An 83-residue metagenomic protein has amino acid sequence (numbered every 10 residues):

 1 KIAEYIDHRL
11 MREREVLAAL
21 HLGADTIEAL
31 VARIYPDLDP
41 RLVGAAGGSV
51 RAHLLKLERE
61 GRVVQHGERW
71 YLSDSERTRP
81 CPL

Functional and structural regions predicted by a protein language model:
K1-A19: Divalent-metal (often Zn2+) His-rich catalytic cores of metallo-beta-lactamase-fold enzymes
E15-L83: C-terminal regulatory/interaction regions
